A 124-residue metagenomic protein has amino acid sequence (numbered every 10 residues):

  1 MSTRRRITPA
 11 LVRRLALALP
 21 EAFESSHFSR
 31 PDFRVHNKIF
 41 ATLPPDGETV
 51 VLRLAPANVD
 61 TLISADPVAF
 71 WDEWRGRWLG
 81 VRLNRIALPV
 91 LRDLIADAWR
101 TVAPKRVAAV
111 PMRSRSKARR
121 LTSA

Functional and structural regions predicted by a protein language model:
M1-A124: Charge-dense, helix-prone N-terminal extensions
